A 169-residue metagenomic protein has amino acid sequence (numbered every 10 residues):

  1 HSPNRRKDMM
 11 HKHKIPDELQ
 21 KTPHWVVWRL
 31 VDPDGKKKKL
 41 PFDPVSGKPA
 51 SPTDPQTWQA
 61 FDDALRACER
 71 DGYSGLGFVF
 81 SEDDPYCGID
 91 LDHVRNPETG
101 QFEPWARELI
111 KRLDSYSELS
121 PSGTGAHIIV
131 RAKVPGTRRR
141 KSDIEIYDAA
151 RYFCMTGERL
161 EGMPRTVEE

Functional and structural regions predicted by a protein language model:
H1-E169: Conserved phosphate/metal-binding and DNA-contacting active-site motifs used in DNA phosphodiester-bond processing
